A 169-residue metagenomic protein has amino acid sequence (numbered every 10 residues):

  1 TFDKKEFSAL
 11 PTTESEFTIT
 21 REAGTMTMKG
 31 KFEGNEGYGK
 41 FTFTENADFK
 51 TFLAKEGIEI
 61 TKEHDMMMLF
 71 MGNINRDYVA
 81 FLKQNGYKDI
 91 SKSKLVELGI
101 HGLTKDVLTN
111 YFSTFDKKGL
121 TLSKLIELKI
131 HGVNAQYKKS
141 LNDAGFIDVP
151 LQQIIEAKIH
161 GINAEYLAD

Functional and structural regions predicted by a protein language model:
T1-D169: General marker for long, soluble alpha-helical cores
